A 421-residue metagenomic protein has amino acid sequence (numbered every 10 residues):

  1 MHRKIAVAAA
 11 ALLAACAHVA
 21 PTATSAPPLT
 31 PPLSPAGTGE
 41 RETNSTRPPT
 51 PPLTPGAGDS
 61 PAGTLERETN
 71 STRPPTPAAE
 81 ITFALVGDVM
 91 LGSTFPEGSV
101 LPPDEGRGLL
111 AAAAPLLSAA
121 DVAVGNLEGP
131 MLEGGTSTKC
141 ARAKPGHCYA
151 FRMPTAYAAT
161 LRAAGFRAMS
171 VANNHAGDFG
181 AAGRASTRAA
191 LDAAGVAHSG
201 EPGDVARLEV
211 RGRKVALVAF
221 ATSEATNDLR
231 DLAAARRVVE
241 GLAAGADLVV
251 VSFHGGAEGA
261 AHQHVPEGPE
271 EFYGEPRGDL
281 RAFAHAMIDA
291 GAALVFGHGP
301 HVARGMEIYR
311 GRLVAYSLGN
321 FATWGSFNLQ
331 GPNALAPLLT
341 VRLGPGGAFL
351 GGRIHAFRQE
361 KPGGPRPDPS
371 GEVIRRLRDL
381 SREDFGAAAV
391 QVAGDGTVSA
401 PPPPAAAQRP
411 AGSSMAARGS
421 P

Functional and structural regions predicted by a protein language model:
M1-V7: Bacterial N-terminal signal peptides that target proteins for export
V7-A15: Bacterial N-terminal signal peptides
A9, P31-L33, A57-D59, S71 (+1 more regions): Residue-level detector of alpha-helix boundary/anchor positions
L12-L13, L29, L33, L53 (+1 more regions): Leucine-biased recognition of intrinsically disordered, low-complexity hydrophobic segments
A17-A23, T46, G63-T64, E68-P421: Acidic, metal/ion-coordinating pockets
A20-G37, E42-T46: Long, compositionally biased low-complexity repeat segments characteristic of intrinsically disordered regions
A36-E42, P55-E68, P421: A cross-taxon signal for low-complexity, glycine/charged-rich
P52-T54, T76: Compositionally biased, low-complexity intrinsically disordered regions
